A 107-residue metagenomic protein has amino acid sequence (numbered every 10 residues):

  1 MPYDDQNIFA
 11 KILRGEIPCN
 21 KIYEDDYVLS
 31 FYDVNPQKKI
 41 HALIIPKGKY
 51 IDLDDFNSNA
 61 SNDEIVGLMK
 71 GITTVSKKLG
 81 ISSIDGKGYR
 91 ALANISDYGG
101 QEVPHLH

Functional and structural regions predicted by a protein language model:
M1-L106: HIT superfamily nucleotide-processing domains
